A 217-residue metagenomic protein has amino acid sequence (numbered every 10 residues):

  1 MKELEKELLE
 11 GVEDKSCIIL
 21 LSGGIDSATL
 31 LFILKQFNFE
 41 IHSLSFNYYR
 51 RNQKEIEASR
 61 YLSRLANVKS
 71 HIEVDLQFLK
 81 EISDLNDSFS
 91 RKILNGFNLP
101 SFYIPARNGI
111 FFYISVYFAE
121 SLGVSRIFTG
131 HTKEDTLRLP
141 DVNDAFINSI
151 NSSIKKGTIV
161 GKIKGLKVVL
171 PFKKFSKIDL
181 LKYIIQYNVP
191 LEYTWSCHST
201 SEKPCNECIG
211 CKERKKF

Functional and structural regions predicted by a protein language model:
M1-Y187: ATP-dependent adenylation/nucleotidyltransferase module used to activate substrates
V74, P190-H198: Conserved S-adenosyl-L-methionine
G109, Y113, W195-K216: Local cysteine-cluster metal-coordination motifs and their immediate loop/turn environment, predominantly Fe-S cluster
